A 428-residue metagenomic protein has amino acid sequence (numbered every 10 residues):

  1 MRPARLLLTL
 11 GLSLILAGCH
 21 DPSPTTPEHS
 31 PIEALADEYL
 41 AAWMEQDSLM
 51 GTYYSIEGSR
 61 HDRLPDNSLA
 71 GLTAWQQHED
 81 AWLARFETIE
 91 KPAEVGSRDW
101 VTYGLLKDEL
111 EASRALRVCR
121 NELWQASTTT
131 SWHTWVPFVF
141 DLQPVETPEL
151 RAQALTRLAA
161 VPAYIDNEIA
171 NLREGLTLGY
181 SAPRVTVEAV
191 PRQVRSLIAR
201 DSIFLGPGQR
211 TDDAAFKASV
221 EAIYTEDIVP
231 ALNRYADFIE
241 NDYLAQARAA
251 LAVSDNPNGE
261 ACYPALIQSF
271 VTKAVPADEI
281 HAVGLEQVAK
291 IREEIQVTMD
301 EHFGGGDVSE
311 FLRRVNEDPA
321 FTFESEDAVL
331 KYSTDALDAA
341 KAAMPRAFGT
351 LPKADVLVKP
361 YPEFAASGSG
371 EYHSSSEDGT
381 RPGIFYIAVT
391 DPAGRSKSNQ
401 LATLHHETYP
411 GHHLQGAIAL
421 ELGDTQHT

Functional and structural regions predicted by a protein language model:
M1-R5: Positively charged n-region of N-terminal signal peptides that target proteins for export
L7-A17: Bacterial N-terminal signal peptides
C19-T428: N-terminal maturation segment of proteins
